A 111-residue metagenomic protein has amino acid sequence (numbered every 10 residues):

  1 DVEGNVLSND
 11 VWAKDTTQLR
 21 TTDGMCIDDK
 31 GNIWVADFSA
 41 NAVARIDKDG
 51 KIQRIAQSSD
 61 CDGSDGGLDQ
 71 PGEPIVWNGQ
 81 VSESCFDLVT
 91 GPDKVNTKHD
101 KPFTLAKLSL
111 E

Functional and structural regions predicted by a protein language model:
D1-N5, K48-G50, L110-E111: Short loop/turn segments immediately following beta-strands, especially the blade-tip and inter-blade linker loops
G4-K14, I52-S59: Beta-propeller fold detector
W12-I33, D62-Q80, P102: Beta-rich, blade/repeat-based domains predominating in secreted/periplasmic proteins but also intracellular
K30, S39-A40, D49, P102: Surface-exposed loop/turn positions within WD40 beta-propeller blades
I33-F38, G79-P92: Conserved beta-strand positions in repeat-built beta-propeller and related beta-rich domains
N41-V43, T90-G91, L105: Structural signal for beta-propeller blades
E73, G91-K98: Short proline/glycine-enriched turn/loop segments at secondary-structure junctions
T97-E111: Beta-propeller blade signature
